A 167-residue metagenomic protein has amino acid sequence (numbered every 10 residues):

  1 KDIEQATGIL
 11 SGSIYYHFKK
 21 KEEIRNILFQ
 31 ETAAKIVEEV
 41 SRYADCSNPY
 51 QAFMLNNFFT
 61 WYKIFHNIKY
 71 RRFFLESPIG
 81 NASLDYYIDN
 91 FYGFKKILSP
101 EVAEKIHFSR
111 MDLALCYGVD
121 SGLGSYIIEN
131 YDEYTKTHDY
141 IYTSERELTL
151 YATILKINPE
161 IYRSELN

Functional and structural regions predicted by a protein language model:
K1-E23, I27: Helix-turn-helix
A6, E23-D45, L55, F59-Y62: Alpha-helical structural segments
V37, S41, D120-I128, D132: Regular secondary-structure segments
C46-L75, I141-A152: Amphipathic alpha-helical segments that line or abut small-molecule/effector binding pockets and mediate allosteric
Q51-L55, F59, A82-D85, D89 (+3 more regions): Short, well-structured alpha-helical interface segments that form or flank functional binding sites
F65-L113, S125-D132: Short secondary-structure transition hinges
K96-P100, E129-N167: C-terminal peripheral helix-coil segments that are non-catalytic and often amphipathic
H107-I127, H138-I141, L148-Y151: A conserved mid-domain beta-alpha-beta active-site/ligand-binding segment of alpha/beta enzyme cores
